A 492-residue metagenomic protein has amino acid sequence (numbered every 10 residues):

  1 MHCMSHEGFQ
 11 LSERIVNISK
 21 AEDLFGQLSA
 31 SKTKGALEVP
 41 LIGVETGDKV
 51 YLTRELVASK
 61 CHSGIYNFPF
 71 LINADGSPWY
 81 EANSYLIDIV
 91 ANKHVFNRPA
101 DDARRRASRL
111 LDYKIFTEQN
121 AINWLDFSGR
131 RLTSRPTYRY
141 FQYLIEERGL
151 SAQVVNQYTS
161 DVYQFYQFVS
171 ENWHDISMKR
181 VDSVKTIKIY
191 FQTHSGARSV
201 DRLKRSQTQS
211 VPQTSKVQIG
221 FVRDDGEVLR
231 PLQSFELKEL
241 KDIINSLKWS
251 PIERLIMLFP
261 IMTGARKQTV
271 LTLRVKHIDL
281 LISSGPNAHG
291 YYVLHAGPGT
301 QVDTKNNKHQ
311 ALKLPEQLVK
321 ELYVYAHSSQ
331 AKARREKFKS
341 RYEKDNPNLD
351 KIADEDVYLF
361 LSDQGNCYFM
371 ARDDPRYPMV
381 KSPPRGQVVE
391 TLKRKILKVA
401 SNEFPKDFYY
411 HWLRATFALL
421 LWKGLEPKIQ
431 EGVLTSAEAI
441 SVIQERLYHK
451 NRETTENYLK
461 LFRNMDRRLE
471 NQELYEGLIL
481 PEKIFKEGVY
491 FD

Functional and structural regions predicted by a protein language model:
S84-D201: N-terminal core-binding DNA-recognition domain of tyrosine recombinases/integrases
E171-I176, P260-P286: Short, charged phosphate-coordinating catalytic segments
G196-W249, N306: Long, amphipathic, Lys/Arg-enriched alpha-helical "connector/arm" segment
F235-K267, A439: Basic, Lys/Arg- and aromatic-enriched nucleic-acid-binding interface segment
L273-E321, S328-V357: Conserved tyrosine-mediated DNA breakage-rejoining catalytic core shared by Y-recombinases
D303-Y323, D354-L392, Y409: C-terminal catalytic core of Y-nucleophile DNA break-rejoin enzymes
M379-E445: Short, basic (Lys/Arg/His-rich) helix/loop patches that form interaction surfaces in the mid-to-C-terminal regions
L447-E473: Catalytic-site neighborhood detector that most strongly recognizes the C-terminal catalytic loop/helix of tyrosine
